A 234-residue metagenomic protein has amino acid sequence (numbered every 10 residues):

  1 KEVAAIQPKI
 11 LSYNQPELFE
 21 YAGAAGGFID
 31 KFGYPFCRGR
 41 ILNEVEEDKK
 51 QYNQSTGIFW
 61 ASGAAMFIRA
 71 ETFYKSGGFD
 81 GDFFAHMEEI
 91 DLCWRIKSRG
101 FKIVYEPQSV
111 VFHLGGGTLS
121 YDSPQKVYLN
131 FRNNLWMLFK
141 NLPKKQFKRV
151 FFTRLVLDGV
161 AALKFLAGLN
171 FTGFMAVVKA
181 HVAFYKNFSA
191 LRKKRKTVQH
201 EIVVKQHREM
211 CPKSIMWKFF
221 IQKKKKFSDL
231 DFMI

Functional and structural regions predicted by a protein language model:
K1-P35: Conserved donor NDP-sugar-binding/catalytic core segment of glycosyltransferases
I6-P8, G33, R69, I96 (+2 more regions): Generic structural signal for small/hydrophobic residues in well-ordered secondary structure, especially within
P8, G26-I58: Short, flexible, basic/aromatic active-site loop/helix in glycosyltransferases
L18-E20, I58, H181: Short loop/turn motifs at secondary-structure junctions and domain boundaries
E44-I58, R192-I234: Glycine-rich phosphate/pyrophosphate-binding loop and adjacent beta-alpha nucleotide/cofactor-binding cores
E46, T72-K75, K144: Short helix-loop capping/hinge motifs at secondary-structure junctions, enriched in acidic/polar residues
N53-V110: A short, conserved alpha-helix in the catalytic core of glycosyltransferases
R99-K196, H200-M210, S214: Active-site-adjacent helix/loop segment of glycosyltransferases that harbors family-specific signature motifs
